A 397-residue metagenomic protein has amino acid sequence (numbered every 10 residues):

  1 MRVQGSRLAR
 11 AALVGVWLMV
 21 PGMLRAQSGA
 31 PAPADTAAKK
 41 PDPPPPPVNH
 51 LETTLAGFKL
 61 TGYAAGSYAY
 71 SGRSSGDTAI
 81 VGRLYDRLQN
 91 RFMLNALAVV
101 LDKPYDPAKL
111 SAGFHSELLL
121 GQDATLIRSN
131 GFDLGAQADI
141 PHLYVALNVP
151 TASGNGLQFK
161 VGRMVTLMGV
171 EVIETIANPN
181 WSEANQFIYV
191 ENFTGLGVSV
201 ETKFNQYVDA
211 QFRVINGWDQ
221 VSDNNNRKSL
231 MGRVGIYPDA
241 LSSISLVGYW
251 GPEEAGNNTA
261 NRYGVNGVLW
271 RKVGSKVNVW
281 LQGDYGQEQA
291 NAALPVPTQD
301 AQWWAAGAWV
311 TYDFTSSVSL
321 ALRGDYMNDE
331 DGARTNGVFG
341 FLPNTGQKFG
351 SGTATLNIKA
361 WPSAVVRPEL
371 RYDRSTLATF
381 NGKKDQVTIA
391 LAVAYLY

Functional and structural regions predicted by a protein language model:
R2-R7, W17-G82, Y397: N-terminal periplasmic/intermembrane-space "pro-region" immediately following the signal or transit peptide
Q4-R7, G22, A56, I80 (+8 more regions): Short alpha-helical segments used as structural interaction elements across diverse proteins
Q4-S6, G29, Y105, E117 (+4 more regions): Compositionally biased, intrinsically disordered low-complexity segments enriched in polar/proline residues
V14-M23, A65, G197, G307-W309 (+2 more regions): A broad helix-preferring feature
V20, I140-P141, Y237, G251 (+2 more regions): Hydrophobic alpha-helix-in-membranes signature
K40, R83-D86, A124-I127, G131-D133 (+2 more regions): Outer-membrane beta-barrel pore domains
V48-G76, V81-D219, N224-M231, G235-I244 (+2 more regions): Outer membrane beta-barrel
